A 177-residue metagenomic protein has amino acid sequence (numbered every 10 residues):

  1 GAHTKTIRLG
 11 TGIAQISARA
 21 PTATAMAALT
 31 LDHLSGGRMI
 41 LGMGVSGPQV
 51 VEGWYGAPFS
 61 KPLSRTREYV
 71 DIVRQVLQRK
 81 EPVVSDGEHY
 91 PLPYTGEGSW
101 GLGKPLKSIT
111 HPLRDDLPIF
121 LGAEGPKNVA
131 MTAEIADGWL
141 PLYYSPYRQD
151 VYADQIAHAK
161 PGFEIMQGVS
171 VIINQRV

Functional and structural regions predicted by a protein language model:
G1-V177: Active-site-adjacent structural elements that line small-molecule/cofactor binding pockets in enzymes
